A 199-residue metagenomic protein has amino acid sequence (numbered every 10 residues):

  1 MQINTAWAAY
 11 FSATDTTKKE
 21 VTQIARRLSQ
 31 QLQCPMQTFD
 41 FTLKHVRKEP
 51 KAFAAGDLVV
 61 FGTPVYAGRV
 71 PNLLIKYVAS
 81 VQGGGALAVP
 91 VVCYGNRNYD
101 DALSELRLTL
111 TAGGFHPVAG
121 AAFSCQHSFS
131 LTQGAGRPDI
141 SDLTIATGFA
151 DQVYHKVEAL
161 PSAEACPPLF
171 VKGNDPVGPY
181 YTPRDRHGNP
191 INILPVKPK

Functional and structural regions predicted by a protein language model:
M1-L43, E49-I191: FMN-binding flavodoxin-like domain, especially the glycine-rich phosphate-binding loop
P198-K199: Iron-sulfur cluster-binding cysteine motifs and their immediate structural context in ferredoxin-like electron-transfer
